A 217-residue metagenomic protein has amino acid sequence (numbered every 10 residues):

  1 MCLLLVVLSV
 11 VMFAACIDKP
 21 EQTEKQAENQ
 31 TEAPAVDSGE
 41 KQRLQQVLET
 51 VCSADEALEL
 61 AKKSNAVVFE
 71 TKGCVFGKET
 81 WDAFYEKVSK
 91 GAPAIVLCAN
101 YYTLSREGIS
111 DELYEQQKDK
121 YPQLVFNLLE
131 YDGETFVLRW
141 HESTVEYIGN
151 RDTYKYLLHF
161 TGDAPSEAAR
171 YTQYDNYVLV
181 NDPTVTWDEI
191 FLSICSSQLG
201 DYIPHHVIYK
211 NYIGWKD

Functional and structural regions predicted by a protein language model:
M1-L3: Bacterial N-terminal signal peptides that target proteins for export
M12-A15: C-terminal motif of bacterial Sec signal peptides marking the signal peptidase cleavage site
I17-K19: Bacterial signal peptide processing site
E24-F126: N-terminal export/targeting and maturation segments
T103-D217: Extracytoplasmic electrostatic interaction patches
